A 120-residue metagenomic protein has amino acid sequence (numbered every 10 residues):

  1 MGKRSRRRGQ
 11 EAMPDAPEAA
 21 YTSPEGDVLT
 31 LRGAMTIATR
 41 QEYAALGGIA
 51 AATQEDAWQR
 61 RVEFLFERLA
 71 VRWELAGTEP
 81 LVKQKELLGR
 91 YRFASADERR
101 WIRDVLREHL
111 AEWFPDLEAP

Functional and structural regions predicted by a protein language model:
M1-P14: Short Lys/Arg-rich cationic patches that frequently serve as NLS/NoLS or arginine-rich RNA/DNA-binding motifs
P14-G26: Short acidic-hydrophobic surface loop/beta-edge motif
L29: Short N-terminal binding/cap micro-motifs at the start of the first secondary-structure element
R32-P120: Short, surface-exposed, charged amphipathic helix/loop patches that serve as local interaction elements
